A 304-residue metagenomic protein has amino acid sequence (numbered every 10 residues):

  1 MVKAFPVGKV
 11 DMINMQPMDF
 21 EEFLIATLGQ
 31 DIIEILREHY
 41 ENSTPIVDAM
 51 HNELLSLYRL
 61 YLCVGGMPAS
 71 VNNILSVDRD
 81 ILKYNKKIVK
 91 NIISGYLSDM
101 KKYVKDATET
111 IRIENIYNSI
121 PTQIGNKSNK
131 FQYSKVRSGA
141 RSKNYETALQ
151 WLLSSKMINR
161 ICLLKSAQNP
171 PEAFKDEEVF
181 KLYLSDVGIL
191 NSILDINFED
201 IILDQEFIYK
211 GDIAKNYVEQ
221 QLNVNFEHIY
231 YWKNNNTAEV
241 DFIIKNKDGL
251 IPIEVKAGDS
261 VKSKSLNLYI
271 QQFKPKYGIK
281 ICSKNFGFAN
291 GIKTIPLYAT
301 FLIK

Functional and structural regions predicted by a protein language model:
M1-T122: Interdomain motor-coupling "hinge/lid" segment immediately C-terminal to the ATP-binding subdomain of NTP-driven enzymes
V10-M12, A289-I303: Active-site regions of enzymes building and remodeling cell-envelope glycoconjugates
D11-I13, L62, Y183, Y230 (+3 more regions): Hydrophobic/aromatic beta-strand patches that form the interior of the parallel beta-sheet core in alpha/beta enzyme
P17-E21, K165, I189-L190, N285-F286: Conserved nucleotide-binding/hydrolysis micro-motifs of P-loop NTPases
M67, N72-V240, I244: Accessory nucleic acid-recognition modules appended to NTPase machines
V218, L222, V240-D259, G278: Conserved catalytic cores of phosphodiester-cleaving nucleases, focusing on short active-site segments
A257-I295: Catalytic cores of nucleic-acid endonucleases
